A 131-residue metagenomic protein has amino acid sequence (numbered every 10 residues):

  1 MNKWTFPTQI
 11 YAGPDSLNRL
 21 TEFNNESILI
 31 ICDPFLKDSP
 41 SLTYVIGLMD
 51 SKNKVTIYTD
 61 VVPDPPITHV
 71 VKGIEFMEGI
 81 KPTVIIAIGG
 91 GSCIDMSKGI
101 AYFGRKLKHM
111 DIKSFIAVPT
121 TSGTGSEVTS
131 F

Functional and structural regions predicted by a protein language model:
M1-V84: ATP/NTP phosphate-donor binding region
T68-F131: Glycine/threonine-rich beta-strand-loop-alpha-helix active-site module that forms ligand/phosphate-binding
